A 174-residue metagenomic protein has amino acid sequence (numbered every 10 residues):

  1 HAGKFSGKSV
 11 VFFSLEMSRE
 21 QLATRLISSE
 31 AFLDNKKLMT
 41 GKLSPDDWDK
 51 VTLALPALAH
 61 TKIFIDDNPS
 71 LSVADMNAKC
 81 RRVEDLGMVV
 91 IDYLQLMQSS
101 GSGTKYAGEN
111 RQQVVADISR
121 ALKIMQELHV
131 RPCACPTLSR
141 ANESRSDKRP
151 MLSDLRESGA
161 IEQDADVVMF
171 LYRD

Functional and structural regions predicted by a protein language model:
H1-A2, C133: P-loop NTPase catalytic core of nucleic-acid-dependent motor ATPases
F5-D85, S99, R111: Cytosolic-facing regulatory segments adjacent to core modules
M17-E20, P69-S72, L94-M97, T137-E143 (+1 more regions): Conserved nucleotide-binding/hydrolysis micro-motifs of P-loop NTPases
L26-E30, T104-K105, D147-P150: Short secondary-structure boundary/capping segments
N35-M39, Y106-A107, P150-D154: Short beta-alpha connecting loops at secondary-structure transitions that line or flank enzyme active sites
R81, S102-G103, S144-S146: Alpha-helical transmembrane segments of multi-pass membrane transport proteins
L86-A134: Helical hairpin unit composed of two closely spaced alpha helices linked by a short loop
Q113-D174: Phosphate-binding/switch region of NTP-binding enzymes
